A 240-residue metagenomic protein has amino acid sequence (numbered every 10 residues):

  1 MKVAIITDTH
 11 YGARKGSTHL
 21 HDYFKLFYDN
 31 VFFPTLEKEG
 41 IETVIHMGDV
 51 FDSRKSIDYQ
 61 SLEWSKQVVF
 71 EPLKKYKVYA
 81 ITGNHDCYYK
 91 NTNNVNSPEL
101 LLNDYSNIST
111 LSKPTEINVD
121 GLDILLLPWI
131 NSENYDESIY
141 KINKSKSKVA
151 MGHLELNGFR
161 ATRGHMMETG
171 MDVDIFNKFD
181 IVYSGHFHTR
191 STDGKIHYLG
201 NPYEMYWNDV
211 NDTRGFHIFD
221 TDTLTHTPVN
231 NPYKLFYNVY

Functional and structural regions predicted by a protein language model:
M1-W64, S138-K146: N-terminal active-site segment of His-dependent metallophosphoesterases
I5-T7, T43-D49, K77-N84, S109-P114 (+4 more regions): Active-site neighborhood of phospho(di)ester-bond hydrolases with catalytic His/Asp-centered motifs
H10-R14, D52-K55, I81-V95, I117-N118 (+4 more regions): Active-site environment of divalent metal-dependent phosphoester hydrolases
K15-S17, G48-V69, H85-Y105, T169 (+1 more regions): Metal-dependent catalytic neighborhoods of phosphoester/phosphodiester hydrolases
K66-P128: Extended active-site neighborhood of metal-dependent phosphoesterases/phosphodiesterases
N131-S132, E137-F179, W207: Active-site-proximal segments of metal-dependent phosphoesterases and phosphodiesterases across multiple
T162-T223: Conserved beta-sheet core of the metallophosphoesterase superfamily
D222-Y240: A short C-terminal boundary segment appended to hydrolase-like catalytic domains
